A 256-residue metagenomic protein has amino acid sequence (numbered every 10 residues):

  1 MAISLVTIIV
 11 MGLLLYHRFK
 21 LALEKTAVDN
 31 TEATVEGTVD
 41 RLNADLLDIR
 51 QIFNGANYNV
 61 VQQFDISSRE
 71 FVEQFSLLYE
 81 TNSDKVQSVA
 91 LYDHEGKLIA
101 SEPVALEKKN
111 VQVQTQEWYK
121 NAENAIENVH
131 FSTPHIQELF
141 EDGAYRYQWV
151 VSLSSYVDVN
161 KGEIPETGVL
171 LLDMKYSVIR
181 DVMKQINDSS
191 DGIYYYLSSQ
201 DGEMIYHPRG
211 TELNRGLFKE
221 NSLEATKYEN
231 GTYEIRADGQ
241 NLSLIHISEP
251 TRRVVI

Functional and structural regions predicted by a protein language model:
M1-L21, K25: Extreme N-terminal signal-anchor transmembrane helix of membrane signaling/transducer proteins, especially in bacteria
H17-Q51: Juxtamembrane membrane-water interface segments immediately C-terminal to a transmembrane helix
N43-E73, V89-L106: Extracellular/periplasmic ligand-binding regions of membrane signal-transduction receptors
N59, S83-K85, I99-M174: Extracytoplasmic/periplasmic ligand-binding sensor regions of membrane-associated signaling proteins
E70-N82, V169-E212: Solvent-exposed, extracytoplasmic
A100-N110, F131, M204-E224: GAF sensory domains
Y119-V129, E220-I235: Soluble sensory domains of the PAS superfamily and closely related sensory modules
I245-I256: Single conserved hydrophobic/aromatic residue that forms the stacking wall/gate of nucleotide- or nucleobase-binding
